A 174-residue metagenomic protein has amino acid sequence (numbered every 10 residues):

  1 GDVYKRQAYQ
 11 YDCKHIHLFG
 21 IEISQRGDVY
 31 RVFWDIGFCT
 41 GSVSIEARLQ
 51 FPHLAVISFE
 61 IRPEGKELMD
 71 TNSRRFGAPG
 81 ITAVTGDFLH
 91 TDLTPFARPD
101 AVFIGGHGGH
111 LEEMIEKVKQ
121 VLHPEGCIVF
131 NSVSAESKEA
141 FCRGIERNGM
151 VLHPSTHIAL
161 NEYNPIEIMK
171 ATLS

Functional and structural regions predicted by a protein language model:
G1-Y4: Short, small-residue-biased leader/transition segments that mark boundaries at the very start of proteins
D28-C39: Conserved class I S-adenosyl-L-methionine
T40-P52: Conserved SAM-binding loop of SAM-dependent methyltransferases across substrates and taxa, primarily the Class I
F51, L122-P124: Helix-to-beta-strand junctions that scaffold the AdoMet/dcAdoMet cofactor pocket in Class I SAM-dependent enzymes
A55-E60: Conserved SAM-binding motif I beta-strand of class I
I61-F96: S-adenosyl-L-methionine
E125-V133: Conserved beta-strand signature within the Rossmann-like core of class I S-adenosyl-L-methionine
A135-S174: Active-site capping/gating segments
